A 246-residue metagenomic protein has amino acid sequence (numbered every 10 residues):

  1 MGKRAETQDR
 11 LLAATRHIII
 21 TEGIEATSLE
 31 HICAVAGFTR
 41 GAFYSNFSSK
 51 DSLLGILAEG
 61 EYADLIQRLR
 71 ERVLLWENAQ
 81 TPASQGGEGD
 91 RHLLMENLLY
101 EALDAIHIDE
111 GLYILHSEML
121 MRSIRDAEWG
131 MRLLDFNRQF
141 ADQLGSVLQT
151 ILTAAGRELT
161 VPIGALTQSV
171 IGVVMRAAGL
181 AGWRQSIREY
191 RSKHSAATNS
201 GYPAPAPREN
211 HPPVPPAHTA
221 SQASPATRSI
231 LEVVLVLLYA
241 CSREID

Functional and structural regions predicted by a protein language model:
R10, A14-L57: Helix-turn-helix
A14-I18, Q143, V173: Short amphipathic alpha-helical elements of helix-turn-helix/winged-helix folds
L29, E59-I66: Short, basic, alpha-helical segments at the C-terminal edge of helix-turn-helix-like DNA-binding modules
S49, R122-A127: Short loop-to-helix capping motifs
I56, L69-E110, I163-V170: Hydrophobic alpha-helical connector segments
H107-S117, A127-T153: Amphipathic alpha-helical packing segments from all-alpha helical-bundle domains
G130-L134, R138, I151-D246: Hydrophobic/aromatic-rich alpha-helical bundle segments in the mid-to-C-terminal region
